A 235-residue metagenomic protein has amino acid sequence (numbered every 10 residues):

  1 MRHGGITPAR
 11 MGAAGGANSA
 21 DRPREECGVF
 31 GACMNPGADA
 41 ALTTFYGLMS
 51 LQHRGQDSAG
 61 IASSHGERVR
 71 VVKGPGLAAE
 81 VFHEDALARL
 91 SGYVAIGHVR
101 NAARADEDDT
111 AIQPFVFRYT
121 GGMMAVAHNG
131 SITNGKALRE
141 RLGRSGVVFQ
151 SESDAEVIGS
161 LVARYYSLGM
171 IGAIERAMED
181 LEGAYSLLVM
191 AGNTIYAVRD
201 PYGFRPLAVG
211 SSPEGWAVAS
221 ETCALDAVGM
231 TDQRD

Functional and structural regions predicted by a protein language model:
R2-D235: Conserved short alpha-helical segments that host acidic/polar catalytic motifs at enzyme active sites
